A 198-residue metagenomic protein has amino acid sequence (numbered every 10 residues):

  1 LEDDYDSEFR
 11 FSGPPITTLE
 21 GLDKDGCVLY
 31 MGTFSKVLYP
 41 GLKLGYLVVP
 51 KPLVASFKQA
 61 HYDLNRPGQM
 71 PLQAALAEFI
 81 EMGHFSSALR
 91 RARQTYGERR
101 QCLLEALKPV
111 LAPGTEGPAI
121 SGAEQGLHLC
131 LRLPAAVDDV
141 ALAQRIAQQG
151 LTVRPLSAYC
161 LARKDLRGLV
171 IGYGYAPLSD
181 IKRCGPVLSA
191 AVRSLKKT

Functional and structural regions predicted by a protein language model:
L1-G13: Catalytic PLP-binding core of fold-type I/II PLP enzymes
K24-Q94: Conserved core segment of the aminotransferase class I/II
V49, C130-A136, V153-V187, A191-R193: Conserved PLP-binding active-site segment of the aspartate aminotransferase-like
Q59, L76-E78, T95, L103-L107 (+4 more regions): A generic "structured core" feature
A77, Q94-L104, E116-R132, L142-R145: Conserved glycine-rich beta-strand-loop-beta hairpin in the small C-terminal domain of fold type I
E81-F85, K108, P113-E116, S121 (+1 more regions): Inter-domain helical "communication" segments and dimerization helices that couple sensory or membrane-embedded modules
L142-A147, G185-S189: Short amphipathic alpha-helices in soluble, non-transmembrane regions that often serve as interface/regulatory elements
